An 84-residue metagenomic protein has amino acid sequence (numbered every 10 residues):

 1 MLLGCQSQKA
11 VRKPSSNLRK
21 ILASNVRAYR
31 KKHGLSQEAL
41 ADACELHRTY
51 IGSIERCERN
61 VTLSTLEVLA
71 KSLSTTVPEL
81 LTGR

Functional and structural regions predicted by a protein language model:
M1-A28, K32-H33, E38: N-terminal flexible/basic segments that precede or flank functional cores
V26, Q37, R48, L63-L66: Helix-turn-helix DNA-binding elements, focusing on the entry/boundary residues of the two helices that contact DNA
K31, D42, K71: Alpha-helical residues within the helix-turn-helix
G34-S53: Short alpha-helical DNA-recognition segment
S53, C57, V68: Alpha-helical DNA-recognition elements
R56-R59, T75: Short, conserved catalytic or interaction motifs in soluble domains
S64-E79: DNA major-groove recognition helix of helix-turn-helix/homeodomain DNA-binding modules
L81-R84: Short amphipathic recognition helices of helix-turn-helix/homeodomain-type DNA-binding modules
